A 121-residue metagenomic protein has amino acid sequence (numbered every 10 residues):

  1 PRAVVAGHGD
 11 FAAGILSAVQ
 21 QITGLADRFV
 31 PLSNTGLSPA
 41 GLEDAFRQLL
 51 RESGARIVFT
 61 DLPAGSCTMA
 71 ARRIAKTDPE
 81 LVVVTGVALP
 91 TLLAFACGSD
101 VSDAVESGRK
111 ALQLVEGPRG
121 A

Functional and structural regions predicted by a protein language model:
P1-A121: N-terminal loops that bind phosphate or other acidic moieties and the adjacent beta-alpha structural core
